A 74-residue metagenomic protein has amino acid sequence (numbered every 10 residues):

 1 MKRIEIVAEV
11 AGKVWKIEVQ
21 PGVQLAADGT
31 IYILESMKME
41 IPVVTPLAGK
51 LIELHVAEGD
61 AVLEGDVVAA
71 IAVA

Functional and structural regions predicted by a protein language model:
M1-K13, I33-P46, V73: Short beta-strand-turn/beta-hairpin segments enriched in glycine/proline and small hydrophobics that form edge-strand
A8, I17, Y32, L54 (+1 more regions): Preference for bulky hydrophobic residues occupying beta-strand positions in well-ordered beta-sheet regions
V10, Q20, L47, A57: Short, ordered coil/turn segments that flank beta-strands lining enzyme active or ligand-binding pockets
K16-Q20, Q24, E53-V56: Short histidine-centered loop motifs in beta-beta connectors
G22-I31, G59-V68: A structural signal for short beta-strand/turn segments enriched in small hydrophobics and glycine
G49-A61: Short, highly charge-biased, low-complexity peptide segments
G65, V73-A74: Helix-adjacent hinge/juxtasegments
